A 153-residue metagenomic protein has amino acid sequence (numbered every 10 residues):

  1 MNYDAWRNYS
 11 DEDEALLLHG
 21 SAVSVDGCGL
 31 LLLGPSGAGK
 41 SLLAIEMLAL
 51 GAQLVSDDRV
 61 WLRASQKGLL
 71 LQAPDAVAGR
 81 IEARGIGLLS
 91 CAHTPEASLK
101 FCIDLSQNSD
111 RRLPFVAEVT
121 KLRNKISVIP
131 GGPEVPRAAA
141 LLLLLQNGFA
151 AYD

Functional and structural regions predicted by a protein language model:
M1-C28, L33, S65, N147 (+1 more regions): Extreme N-terminal, non-catalytic leader segments that precede Walker-type/kinase nucleotide-binding cores
G20-A22, R59, V116-A117: Short, acidic/polar N-cap/turn motifs at the starts of alpha helices
V25, S56, K121-L122: Structural motif
P35, M47: P-loop (Walker A) phosphate-binding loop of NTP-binding proteins
G39-K40: Conserved glycine(s) of the Walker
L43: Hydrophobic positions on the alpha1 helix immediately C-terminal to the Walker A/P-loop
A49, Q53-Q107: Conserved nucleotide-sensing/catalytic segment adjacent to the nucleotide-binding pocket in NTP-handling enzymes
P95-D153: Conserved NTP phosphate-binding and transfer environment spanning the P-loop NTPase/kinase superfamily
